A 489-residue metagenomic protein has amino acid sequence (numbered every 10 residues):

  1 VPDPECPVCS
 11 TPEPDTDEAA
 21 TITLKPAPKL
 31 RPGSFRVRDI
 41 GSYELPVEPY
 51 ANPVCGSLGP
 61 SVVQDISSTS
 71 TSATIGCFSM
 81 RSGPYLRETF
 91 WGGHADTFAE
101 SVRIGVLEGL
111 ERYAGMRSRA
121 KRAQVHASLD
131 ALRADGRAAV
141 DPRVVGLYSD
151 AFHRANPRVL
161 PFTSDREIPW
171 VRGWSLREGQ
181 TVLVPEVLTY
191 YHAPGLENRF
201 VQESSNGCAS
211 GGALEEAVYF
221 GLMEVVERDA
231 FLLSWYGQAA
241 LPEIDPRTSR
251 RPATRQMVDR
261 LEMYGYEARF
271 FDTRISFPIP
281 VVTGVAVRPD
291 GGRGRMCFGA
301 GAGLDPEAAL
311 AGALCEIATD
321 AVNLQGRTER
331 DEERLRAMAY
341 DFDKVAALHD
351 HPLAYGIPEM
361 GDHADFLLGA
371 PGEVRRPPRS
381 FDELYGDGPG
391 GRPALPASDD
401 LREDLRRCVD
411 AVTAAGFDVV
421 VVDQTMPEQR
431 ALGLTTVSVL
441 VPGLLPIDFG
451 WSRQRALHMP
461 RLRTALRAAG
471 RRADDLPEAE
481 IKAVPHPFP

Functional and structural regions predicted by a protein language model:
P2-P489: Helix-biased "structured C-terminal domain" signature
